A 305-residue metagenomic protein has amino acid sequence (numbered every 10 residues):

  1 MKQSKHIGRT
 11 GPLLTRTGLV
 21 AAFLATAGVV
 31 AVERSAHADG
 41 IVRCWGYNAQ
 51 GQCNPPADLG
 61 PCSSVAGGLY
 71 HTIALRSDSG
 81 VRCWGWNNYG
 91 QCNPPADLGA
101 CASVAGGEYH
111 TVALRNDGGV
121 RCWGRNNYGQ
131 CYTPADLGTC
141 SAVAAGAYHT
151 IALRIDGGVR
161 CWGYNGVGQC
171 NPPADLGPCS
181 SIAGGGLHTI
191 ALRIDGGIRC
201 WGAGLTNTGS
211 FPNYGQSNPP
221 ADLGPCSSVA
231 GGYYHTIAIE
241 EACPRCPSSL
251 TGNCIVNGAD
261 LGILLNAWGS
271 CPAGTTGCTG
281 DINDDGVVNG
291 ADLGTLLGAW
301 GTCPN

Functional and structural regions predicted by a protein language model:
M1-L14: N-terminal secretory signal peptides that target proteins for export/translocation
L24-S35: C-terminal segment of classical bacterial N-terminal signal peptides
R34-V65, L69-Y70, C200, C254: An edge-strand/N-cap motif at the start of beta-rich repeat modules
R43-D58, R82-D97, Y109, R121-D136 (+3 more regions): Short glycine/serine- and acidic-residue-enriched loop/turn motifs that recur at repeat junctions
C44, H71-A74, C83, H110-A113 (+6 more regions): Conserved core positions of repeat-based scaffolds
V229-A242: Blade-level signature of beta-propeller repeat domains, shared across WD40, Kelch, NHL, RCC1 and BNR/Asp-box propellers
A242-N305: Cellulosome-associated attachment modules in secreted, modular CAZymes
